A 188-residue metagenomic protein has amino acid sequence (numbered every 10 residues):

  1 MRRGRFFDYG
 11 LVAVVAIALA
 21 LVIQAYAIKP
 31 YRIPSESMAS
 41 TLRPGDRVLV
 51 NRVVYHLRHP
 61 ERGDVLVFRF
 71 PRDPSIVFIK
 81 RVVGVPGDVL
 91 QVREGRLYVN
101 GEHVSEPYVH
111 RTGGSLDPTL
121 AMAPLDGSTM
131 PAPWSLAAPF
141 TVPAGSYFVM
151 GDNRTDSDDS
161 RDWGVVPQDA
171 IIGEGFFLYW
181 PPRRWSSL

Functional and structural regions predicted by a protein language model:
R2-L11, V22, Y26-R32, S37-L188: Soluble "head" domains of membrane/secretory-pathway proteins
V15-L19: Hydrophobic helical h-region of N-terminal Sec-dependent signal peptides in bacterial secretory/periplasmic proteins
